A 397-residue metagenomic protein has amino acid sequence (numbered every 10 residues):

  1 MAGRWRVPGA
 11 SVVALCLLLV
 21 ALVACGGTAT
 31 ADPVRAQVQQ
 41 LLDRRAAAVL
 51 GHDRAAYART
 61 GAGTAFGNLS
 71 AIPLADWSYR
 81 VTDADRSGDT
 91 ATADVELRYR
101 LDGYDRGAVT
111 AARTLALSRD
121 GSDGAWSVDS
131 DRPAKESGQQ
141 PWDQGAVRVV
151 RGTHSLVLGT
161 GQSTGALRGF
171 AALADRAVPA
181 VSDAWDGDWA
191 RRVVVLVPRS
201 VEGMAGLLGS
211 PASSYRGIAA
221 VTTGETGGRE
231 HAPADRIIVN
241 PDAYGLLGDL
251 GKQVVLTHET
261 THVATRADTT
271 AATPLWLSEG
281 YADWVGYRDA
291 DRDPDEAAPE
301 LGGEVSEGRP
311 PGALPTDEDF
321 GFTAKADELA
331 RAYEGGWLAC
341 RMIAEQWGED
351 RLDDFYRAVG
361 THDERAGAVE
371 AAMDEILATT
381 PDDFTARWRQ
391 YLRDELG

Functional and structural regions predicted by a protein language model:
A2-T28: Secretory targeting and sorting signals
T30-T90: Short solvent-exposed beta->alpha transition segments
A36-D43, A47, A55, R59 (+13 more regions): Solvent-exposed, polar/charged alpha-helical surfaces in well-ordered, non-transmembrane soluble domains, broadly
N68-A111, A243-G245: Surface-exposed, charged secondary-structure patches
G88-T90, T110-A112, D123, Q144 (+4 more regions): Extracytoplasmic
L101-V147: Short beta-strand edge/turn micro-motifs at domain boundaries
R151-P274, R365-A368: Juxtacatalytic substrate-recognition/specificity segment
T223-E230, L250-G251, T269-G397: Acidic/His/Gly-enriched intrinsically disordered linker/tail segments that often contain short helix/coil "MoRF-like"
